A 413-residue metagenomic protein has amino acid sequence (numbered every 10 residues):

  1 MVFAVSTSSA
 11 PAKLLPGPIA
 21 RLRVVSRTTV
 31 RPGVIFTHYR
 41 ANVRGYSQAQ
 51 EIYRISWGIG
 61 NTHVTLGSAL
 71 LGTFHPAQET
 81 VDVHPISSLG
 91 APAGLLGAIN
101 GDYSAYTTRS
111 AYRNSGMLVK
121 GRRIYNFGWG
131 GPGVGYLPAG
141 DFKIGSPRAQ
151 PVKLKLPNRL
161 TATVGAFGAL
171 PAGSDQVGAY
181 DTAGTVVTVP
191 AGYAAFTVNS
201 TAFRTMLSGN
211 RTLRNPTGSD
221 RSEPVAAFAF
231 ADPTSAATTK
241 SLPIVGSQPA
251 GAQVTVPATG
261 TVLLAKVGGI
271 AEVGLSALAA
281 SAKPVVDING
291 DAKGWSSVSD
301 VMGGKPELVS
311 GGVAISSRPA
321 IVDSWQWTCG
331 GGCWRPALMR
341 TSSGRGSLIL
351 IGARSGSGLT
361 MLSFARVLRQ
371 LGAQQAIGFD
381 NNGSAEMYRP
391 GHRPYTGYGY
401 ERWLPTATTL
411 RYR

Functional and structural regions predicted by a protein language model:
M1-P11: Secretory targeting and sorting signals
P11-R413: Gly/Ser/Thr/Pro-rich low-complexity, intrinsically disordered segments
